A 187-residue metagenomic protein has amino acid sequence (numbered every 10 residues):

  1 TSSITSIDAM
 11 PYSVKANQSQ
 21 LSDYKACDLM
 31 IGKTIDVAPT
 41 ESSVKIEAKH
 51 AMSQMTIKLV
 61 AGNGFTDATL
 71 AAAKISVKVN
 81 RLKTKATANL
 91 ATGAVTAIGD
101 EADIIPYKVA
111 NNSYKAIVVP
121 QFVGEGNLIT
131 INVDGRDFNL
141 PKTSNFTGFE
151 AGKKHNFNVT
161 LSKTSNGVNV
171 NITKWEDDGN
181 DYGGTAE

Functional and structural regions predicted by a protein language model:
T1-A71, D103-Y114, V118-G124, V133 (+2 more regions): Short, low-hydrophobicity acidic/polar segments
G62-G64, N132-T147, A151-K153, F157 (+1 more regions): Ser/Thr/Pro-rich, low-complexity mucin-like regions that serve as glycosylated stalks/linkers or repetitive adhesive
G64-D100: Short, ordered, surface-exposed loop/turn motifs in non-cytosolic proteins
L70-N80, F149, N156, L161 (+1 more regions): N-terminal small/polar-rich segments of proteins
I75-V77, G126-N132: Short conserved beta-strand and strand-loop elements enriched in small hydrophobics with frequent Asp/Gly
A86-N112, L140-S144: Short, surface-exposed loop motifs enriched in S/T, G, D/E and P with embedded aromatic residues
T160-E187: Intrinsically disordered, low-complexity repeat and linker tracts
